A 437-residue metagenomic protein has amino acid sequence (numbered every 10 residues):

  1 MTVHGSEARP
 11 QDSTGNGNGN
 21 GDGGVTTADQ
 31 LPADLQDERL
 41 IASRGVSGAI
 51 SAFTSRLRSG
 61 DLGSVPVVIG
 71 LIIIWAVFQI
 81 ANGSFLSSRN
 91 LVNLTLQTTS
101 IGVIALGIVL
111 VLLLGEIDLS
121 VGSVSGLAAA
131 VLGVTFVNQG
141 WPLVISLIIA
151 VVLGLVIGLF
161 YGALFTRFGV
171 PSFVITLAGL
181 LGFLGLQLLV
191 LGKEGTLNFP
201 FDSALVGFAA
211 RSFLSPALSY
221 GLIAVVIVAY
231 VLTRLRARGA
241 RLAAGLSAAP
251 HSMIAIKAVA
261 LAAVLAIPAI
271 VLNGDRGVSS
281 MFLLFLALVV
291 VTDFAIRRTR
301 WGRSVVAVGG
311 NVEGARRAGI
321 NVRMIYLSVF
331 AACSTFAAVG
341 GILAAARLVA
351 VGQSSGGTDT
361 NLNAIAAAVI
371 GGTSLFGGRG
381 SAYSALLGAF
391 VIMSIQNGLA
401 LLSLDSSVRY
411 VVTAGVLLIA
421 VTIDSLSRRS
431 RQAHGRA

Functional and structural regions predicted by a protein language model:
M1-V65, L232-A263, S425-A437: Transmembrane alpha-helical segments of polytopic membrane transport and secretion proteins
R9, D29, E38-V103, L132 (+1 more regions): Membrane-interfacial amphipathic/re-entrant helices at transmembrane-helix boundaries
I74-Q139, Y161-F173, G314, L348 (+3 more regions): Single transmembrane alpha-helix segments in multi-pass membrane proteins
G83-N93, G192, A269-F282, D293-R297 (+2 more regions): Inter-helical junctions in multi-pass inner-membrane proteins, predominant in energy-converting antiporter-like
E116, G158, F330-G341, R347-T413: Transmembrane alpha-helical segments in multi-pass inner-membrane proteins
G140-L181, L387-G388: Alpha-helical transmembrane segments within multi-pass membrane transporters and channels
L180-I296, Q353, A433-A437: Transmembrane helix-bundle core of multi-pass membrane transporters and related energy-transducing complexes
L235-H251, V291-F330: Membrane-helix/interface signature in polytopic inner-membrane proteins
